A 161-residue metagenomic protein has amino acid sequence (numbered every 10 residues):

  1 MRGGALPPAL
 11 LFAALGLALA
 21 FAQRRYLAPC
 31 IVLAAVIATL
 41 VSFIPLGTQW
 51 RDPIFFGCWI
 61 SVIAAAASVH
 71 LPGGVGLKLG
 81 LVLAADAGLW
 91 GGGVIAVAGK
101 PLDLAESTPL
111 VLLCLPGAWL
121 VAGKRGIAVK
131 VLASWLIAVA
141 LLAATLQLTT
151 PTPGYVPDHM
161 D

Functional and structural regions predicted by a protein language model:
M1-D161: Membrane metalloprotein/metal-transporter helix-bundle signature
